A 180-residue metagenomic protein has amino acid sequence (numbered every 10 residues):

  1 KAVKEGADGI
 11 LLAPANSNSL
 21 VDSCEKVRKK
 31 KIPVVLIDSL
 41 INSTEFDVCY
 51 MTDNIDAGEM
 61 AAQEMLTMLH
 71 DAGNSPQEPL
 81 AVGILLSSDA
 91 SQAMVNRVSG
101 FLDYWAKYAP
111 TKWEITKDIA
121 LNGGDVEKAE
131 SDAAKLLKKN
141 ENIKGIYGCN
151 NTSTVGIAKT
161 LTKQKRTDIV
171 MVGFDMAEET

Functional and structural regions predicted by a protein language model:
K1-T180: A residue-level marker of the well-folded mature domains of exported/periplasmic proteins
